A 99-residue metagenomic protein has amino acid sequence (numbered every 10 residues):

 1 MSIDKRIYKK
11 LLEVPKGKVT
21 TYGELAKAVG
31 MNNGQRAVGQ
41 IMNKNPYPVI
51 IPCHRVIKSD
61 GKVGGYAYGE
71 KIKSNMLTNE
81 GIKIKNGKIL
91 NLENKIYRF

Functional and structural regions predicted by a protein language model:
M1-F99: Nucleic acid-binding interface residues in structured DNA/RNA-binding domains, emphasizing the DNA-engaging scaffolds
